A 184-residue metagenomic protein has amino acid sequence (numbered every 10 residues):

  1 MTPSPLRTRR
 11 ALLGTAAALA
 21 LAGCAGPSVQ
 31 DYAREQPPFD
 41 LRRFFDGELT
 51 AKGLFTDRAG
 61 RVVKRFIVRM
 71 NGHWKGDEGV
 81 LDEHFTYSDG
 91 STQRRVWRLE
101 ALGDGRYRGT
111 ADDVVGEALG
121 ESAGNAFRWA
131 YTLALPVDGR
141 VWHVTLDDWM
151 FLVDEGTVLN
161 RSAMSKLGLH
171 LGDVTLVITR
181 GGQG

Functional and structural regions predicted by a protein language model:
R7-L13: N-terminal export leaders
A22-G23: C-terminal motif of bacterial Sec signal peptides marking the signal peptidase cleavage site
G26-D31: Bacterial lipoprotein signal-peptidase II cleavage site
Y32-E48: N-terminal helix-cap/turn-to-beta initiation motif at the start of protein domains
F45-G53, N160: A short, Trp-centered hydrophobic/proline-enriched beta-strand micro-motif
K52, T56-V137: Central antiparallel beta-sheet cores of small beta-barrel/beta-sandwich binding domains
V62-V68, V141-L146, H170-V174: Amphipathic hydrophobic-ligand
D147-G184: Glycine-rich, aromatic-bearing surface loops/beta-hairpins
